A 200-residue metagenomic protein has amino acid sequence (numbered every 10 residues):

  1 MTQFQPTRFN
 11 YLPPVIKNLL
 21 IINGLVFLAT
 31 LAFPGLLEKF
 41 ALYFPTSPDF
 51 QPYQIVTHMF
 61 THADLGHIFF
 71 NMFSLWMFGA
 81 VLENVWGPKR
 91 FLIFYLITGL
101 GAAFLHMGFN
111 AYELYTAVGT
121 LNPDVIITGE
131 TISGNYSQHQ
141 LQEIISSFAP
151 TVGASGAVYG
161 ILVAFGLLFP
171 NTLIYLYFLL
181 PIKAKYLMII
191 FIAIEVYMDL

Functional and structural regions predicted by a protein language model:
M1-L200: A detector for small-residue-rich transmembrane helices and their helix-helix packing motifs
